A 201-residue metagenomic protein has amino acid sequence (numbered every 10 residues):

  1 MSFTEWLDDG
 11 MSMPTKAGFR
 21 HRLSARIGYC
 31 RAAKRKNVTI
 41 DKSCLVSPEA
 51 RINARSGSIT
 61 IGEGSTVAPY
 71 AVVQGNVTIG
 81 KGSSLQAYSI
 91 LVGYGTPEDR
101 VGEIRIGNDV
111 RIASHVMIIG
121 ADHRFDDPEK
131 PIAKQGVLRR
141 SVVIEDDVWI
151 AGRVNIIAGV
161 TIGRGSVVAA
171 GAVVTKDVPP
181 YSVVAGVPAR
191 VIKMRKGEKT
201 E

Functional and structural regions predicted by a protein language model:
M1-S58: Extended, small-residue-rich solenoid/repeat segments and analogous flexible loops that form exposed scaffolds
A50-I61, T66-A158, V187, R195-E198: Flexible, glycine/small-residue-enriched loop-and-beta-strand segment within the central core of proteins
R111, S166-V167: Short alpha-helix at the nucleotide-sugar/activated-sugar donor binding site of glycosyltransferases and closely
D147, G165, S182: Catalytic-loop signature of eukaryotic-like protein kinases
R153-G165, A172-K176: Beta-rich strand-turn-strand
V168, G186: Conserved G/P- and acidic residue-centered "switch" motifs that form tight phosphate/ATP-binding loops in soluble
K176, P180-S182, R190: Glycine-centered loop/turn positions within well-structured domains that cap or flank conserved ligand/cofactor-binding
